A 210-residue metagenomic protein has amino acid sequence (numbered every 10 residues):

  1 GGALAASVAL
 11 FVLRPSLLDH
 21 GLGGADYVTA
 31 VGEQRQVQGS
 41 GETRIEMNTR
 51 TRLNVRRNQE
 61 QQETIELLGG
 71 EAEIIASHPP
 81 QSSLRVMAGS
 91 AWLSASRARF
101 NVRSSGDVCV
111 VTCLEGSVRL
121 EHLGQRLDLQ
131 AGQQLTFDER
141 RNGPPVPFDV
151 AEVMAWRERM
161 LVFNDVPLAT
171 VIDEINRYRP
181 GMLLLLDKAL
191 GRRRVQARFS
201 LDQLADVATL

Functional and structural regions predicted by a protein language model:
G1-L210: A residue-level detector for the "anchor" residue at the start of short, highly conserved motifs
